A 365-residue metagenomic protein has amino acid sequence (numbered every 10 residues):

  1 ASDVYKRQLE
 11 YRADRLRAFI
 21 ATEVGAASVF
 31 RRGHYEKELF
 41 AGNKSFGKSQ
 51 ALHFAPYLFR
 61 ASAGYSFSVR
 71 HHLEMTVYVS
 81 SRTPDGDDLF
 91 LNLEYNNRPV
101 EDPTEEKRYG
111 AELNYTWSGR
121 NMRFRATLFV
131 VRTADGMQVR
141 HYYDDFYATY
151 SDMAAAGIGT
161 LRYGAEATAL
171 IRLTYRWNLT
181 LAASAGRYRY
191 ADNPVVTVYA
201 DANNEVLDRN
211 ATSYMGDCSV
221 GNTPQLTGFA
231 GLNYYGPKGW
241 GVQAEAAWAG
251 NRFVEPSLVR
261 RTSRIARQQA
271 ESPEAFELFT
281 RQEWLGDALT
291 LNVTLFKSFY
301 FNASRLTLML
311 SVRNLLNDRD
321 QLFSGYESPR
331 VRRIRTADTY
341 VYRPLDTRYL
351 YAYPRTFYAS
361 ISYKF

Functional and structural regions predicted by a protein language model:
S2-S68, T83, V195: Signature of Gram-negative outer-membrane beta-barrel scaffolds
R12, V130-R132, A154-R260, S362-K364: Gram-negative outer-membrane beta-barrel transporters
A13-R15, V24-F30, V77-T83, F90 (+7 more regions): Transmembrane beta-strands of outer-membrane beta-barrel pores
R15-A18, R70-L73, N121-F124, R176-L179 (+3 more regions): Repeated loop/turn-to-beta-strand initiation elements of outer-membrane beta-barrel proteins
V29-Q50, D87-P99, Q138-M153, D192-G216 (+2 more regions): Solvent-exposed loop segments that connect transmembrane elements
G47-S62, S66-H72, V79-A134, Y143-L173 (+3 more regions): Outer-membrane beta-barrel signature, preferentially recognizing the C-terminal barrel domain of Gram-negative
G221-Y300, S324-G325: C-terminal beta-barrel architecture of Gram-negative outer-membrane proteins
W248-A266, K297-F365: C-terminal beta-signal and adjacent terminal beta-strands/loops of Gram-negative outer-membrane beta-barrel proteins
